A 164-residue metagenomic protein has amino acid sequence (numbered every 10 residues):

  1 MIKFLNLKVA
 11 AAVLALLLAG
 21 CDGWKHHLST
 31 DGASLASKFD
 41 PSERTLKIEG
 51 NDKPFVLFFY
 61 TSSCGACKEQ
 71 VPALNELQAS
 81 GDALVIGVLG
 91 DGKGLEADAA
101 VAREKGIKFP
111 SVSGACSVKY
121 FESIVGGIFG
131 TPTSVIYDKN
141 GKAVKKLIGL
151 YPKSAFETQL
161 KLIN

Functional and structural regions predicted by a protein language model:
I2-A10: Bacterial N-terminal signal peptides that target proteins for export
A10-L17: Bacterial N-terminal signal peptides
C21-I48: N-terminal "domain-start" segment that seeds a small globular fold
K47-K68: Short active-site neighborhood of thiol/selenol oxidoreductases, capturing the structured segment around
V56-L57, V85, S134: Hydrophobic beta-strand anchors of alpha/beta hydrolase catalytic cores
F59-T61, V88-D91, G114-C116, G149-L150: Active-site-proximal beta-strand/loop segments in catalytic clefts of secreted hydrolases
K68-K105, S117-E122: Structural microenvironment flanking redox-active thiols in thiol-disulfide oxidoreductases
I107, A115-Q159: Thiol/disulfide oxidoreductase modules built on the thioredoxin-like
